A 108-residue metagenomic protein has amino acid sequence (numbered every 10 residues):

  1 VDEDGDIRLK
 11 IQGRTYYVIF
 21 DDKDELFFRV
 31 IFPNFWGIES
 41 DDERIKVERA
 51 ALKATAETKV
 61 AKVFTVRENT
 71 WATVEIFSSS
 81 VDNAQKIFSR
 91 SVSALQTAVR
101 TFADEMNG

Functional and structural regions predicted by a protein language model:
V1-G37: Ser/Thr-rich, low-complexity intrinsically disordered terminal regions
G5, R67-T70, G108: Generic structural signal for short, solvent-exposed loop/turn connectors between secondary structure elements
F28-V30, S40-D41, D82-K86: A short, polar/proline- and glycine-enriched secondary-structure boundary/capping micro-motif
I31-T73: Short, internal acidic amphipathic alpha-helical interface segments that mediate docking to partner proteins
E39-V47, I87-A94, A98: Short amphipathic alpha-helical segments
V60-Q96: A short, solvent-exposed beta-edge/loop patch
A98-G108: Flexible helix-coil linker/hinge segments at domain or subdomain boundaries
